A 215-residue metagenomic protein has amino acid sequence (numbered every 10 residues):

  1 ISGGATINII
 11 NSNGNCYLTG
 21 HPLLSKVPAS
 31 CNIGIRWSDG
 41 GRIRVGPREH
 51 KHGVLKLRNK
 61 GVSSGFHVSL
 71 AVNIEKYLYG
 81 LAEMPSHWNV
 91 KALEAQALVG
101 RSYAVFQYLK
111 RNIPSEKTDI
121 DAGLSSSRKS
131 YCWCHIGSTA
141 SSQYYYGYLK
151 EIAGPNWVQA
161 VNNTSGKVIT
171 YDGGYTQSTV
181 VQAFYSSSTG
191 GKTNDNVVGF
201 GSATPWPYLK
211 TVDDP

Functional and structural regions predicted by a protein language model:
I1-P215: Conserved, single-site charged/polar hotspot
